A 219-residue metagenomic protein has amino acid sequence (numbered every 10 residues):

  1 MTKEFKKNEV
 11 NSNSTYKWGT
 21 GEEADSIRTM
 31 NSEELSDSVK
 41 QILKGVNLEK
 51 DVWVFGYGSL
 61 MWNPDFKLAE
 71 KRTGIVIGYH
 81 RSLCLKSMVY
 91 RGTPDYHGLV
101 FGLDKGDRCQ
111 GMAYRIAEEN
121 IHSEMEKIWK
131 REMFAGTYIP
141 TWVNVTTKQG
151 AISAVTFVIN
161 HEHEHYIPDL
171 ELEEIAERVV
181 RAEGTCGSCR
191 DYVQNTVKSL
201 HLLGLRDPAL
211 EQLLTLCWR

Functional and structural regions predicted by a protein language model:
M1-R219: A glycine-rich, hydrophobic/aromatic-adjacent loop/helix-cap motif
